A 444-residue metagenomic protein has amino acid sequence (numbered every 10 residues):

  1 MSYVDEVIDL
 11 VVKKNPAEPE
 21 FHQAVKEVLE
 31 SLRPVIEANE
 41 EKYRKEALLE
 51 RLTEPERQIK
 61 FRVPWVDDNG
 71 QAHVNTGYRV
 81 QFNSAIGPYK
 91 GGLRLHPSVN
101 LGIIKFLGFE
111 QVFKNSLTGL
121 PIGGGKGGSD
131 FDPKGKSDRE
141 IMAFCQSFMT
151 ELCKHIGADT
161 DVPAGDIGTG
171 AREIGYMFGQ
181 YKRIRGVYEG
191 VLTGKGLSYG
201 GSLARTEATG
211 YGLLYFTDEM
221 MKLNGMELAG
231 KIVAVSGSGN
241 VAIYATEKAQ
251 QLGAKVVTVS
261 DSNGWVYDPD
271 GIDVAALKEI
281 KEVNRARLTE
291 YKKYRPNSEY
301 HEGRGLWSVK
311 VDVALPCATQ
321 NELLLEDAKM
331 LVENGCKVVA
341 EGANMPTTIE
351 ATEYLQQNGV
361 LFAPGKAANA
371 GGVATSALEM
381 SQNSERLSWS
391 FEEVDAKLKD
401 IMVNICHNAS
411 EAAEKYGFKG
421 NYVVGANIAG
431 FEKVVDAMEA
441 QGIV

Functional and structural regions predicted by a protein language model:
M1-L203, K433-G442: N-terminal ligand-binding/catalytic initiation module
S2-A24, M220, V332-V444: Adenosine-phosphate binding glycine-rich loop
D5-D9, K26, L101, K105-F109 (+12 more regions): Predominant activation on well-ordered alpha-helical scaffold segments within soluble catalytic domains
G70, D166-I167, S202-T209, A234-S238 (+3 more regions): Active-site nucleophile and cofactor-binding loops and adjacent substrate-binding regions of central metabolic enzymes
R183, D218-L223, Q320, M345: Conserved helix-loop functional segments at active or binding sites
T193-G196, G201-S308: Glycine-rich phosphate/diphosphate-binding loop of Rossmann-like nucleotide-binding domains
G264-F362, A367: Rossmann-like adenosine-cofactor binding region
